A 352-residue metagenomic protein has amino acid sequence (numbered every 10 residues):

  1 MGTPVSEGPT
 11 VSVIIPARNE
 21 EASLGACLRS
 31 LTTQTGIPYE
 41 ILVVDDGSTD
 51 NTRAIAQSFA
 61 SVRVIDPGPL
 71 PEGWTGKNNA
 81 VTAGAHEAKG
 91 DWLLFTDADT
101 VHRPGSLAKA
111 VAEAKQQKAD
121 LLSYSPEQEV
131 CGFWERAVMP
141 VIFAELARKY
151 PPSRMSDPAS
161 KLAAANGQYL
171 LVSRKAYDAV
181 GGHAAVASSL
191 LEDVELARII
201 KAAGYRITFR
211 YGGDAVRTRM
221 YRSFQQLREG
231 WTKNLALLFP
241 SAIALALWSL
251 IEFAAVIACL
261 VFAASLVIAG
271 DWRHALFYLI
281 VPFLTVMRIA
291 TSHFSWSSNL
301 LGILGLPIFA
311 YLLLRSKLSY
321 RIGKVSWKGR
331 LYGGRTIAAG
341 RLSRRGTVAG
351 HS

Functional and structural regions predicted by a protein language model:
P9-S12, E40: Cell-envelope/extracellular polymer assembly enzymes that use nucleotide-activated donors
A22-A26, D50-S58, G105: Acidic helix N-cap motif at the loop->helix transition within catalytic regions of sugar-transfer enzymes
R29-P38: Short, acidic, metal-binding catalytic loop of nucleotide-sugar glycosyltransferases
S30, D45-A54, P69: A conserved acidic beta->alpha catalytic loop
N51, A98-E113: Acidic donor-binding/catalytic loop of UDP-sugar-dependent glycosyltransferases, especially processive GT2
D66-H86, K109, E113-A179, L235 (+2 more regions): Long helical/loop segments within the catalytic core of UDP-sugar-dependent glycosyltransferases, especially the large
A114, L121-A147, K175-D178, H183-L245 (+2 more regions): Catalytic donor/gating beta->alpha subdomain of glycosyltransferases that bind UDP-sugars
E252-I322: Membrane-embedded multi-pass helical conduit in multi-pass membrane proteins, especially envelope-biosynthetic
